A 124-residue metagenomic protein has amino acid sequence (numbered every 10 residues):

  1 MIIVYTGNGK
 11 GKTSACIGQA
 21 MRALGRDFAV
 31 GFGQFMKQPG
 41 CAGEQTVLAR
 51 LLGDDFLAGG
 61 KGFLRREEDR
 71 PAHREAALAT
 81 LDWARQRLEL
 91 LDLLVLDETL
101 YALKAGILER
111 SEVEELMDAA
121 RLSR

Functional and structural regions predicted by a protein language model:
I2-R87, L122: Conserved P-loop
R85-L88, K104, D118: Generic structural signal for well-ordered alpha-helical scaffold segments
L90-D92: Short acidic/histidine-rich motifs immediately flanking catalytic phosphotransfer sites in two-component signaling
D97-T99: Walker B catalytic acidic pair
Y101-S111: Conserved ATPase-coupling elements of RecA-like P-loop NTPase cores
V113-R124: Substrate-engagement module of ASCE P-loop NTPases
